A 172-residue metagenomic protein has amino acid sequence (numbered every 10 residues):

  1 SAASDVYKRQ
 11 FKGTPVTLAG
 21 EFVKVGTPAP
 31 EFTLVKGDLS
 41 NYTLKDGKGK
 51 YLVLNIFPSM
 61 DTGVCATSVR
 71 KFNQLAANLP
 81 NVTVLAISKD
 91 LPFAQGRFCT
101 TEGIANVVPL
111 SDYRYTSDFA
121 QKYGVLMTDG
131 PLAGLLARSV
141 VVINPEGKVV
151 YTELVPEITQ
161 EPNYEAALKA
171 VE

Functional and structural regions predicted by a protein language model:
S1-Y7: Short, small-residue-biased leader/transition segments that mark boundaries at the very start of proteins
K8-L44: N-terminal "domain-start" segment that seeds a small globular fold
A29-P30, V53, A137-S139: Short loop/turn microsegments at loop-to-beta-strand junctions
K36-G37, L91, I143-N144: Short, acidic, Ser/Thr-enriched surface-loop or helix-capping motifs
L44-F72: Short active-site neighborhood of thiol/selenol oxidoreductases, capturing the structured segment around
V64-V107: Structural microenvironment flanking redox-active thiols in thiol-disulfide oxidoreductases
T101-A137: Short, internal strand/loop/helix patches that form the active-site neighborhood or redox-interaction surface
L136-E172: Thiol-/selenol-based redox modules, centered on thioredoxin-like and closely related oxidoreductase domains
